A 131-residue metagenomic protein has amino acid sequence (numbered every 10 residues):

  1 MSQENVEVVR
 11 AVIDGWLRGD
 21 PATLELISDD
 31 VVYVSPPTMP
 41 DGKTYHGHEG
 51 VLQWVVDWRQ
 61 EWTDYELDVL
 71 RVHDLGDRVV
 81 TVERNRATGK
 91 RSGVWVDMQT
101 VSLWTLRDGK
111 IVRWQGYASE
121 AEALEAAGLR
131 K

Functional and structural regions predicted by a protein language model:
S2-D30, R130: Short acidic-aromatic low-complexity motifs
P21, L26-D77: A solvent-exposed, acidic/Ser-Thr-rich amphipathic alpha-helical stretch
Y65-L67, W95-S102: Short, surface-exposed coil-to-beta transition loops
G76-N85: A short hydrophobic beta-strand element
N85-A87, L106: Hydrophobic beta-strand positions in extracellular immunoglobulin-like domains
A87-W95: Short, cysteine-centered beta-strand-loop-beta hairpins and adjacent loop/turn segments enriched in charged/polar
S102-E125: Short beta-strand edge/turn micro-motifs at domain boundaries
